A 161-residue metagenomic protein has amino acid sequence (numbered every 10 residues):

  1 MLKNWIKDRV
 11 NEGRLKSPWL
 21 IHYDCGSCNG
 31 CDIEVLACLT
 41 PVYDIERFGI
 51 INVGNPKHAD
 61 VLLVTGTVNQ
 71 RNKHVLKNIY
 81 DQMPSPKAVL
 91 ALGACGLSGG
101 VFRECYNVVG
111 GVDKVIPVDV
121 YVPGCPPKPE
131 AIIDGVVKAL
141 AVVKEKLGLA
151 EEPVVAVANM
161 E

Functional and structural regions predicted by a protein language model:
M1-E161: Iron-sulfur-associated redox domains of electron-transfer enzymes in respiratory and anaerobic energy metabolism
